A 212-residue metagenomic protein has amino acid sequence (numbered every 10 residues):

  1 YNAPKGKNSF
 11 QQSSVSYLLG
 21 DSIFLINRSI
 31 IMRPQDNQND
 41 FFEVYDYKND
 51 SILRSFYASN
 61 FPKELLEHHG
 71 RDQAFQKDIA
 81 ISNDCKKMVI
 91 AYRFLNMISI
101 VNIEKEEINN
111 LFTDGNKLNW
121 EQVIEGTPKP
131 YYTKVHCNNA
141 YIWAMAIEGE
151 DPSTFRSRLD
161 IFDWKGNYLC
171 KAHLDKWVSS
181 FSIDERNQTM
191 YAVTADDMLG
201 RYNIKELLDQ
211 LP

Functional and structural regions predicted by a protein language model:
Y1, V44-I52, V101-L111, L169 (+1 more regions): Short loop/turn segments immediately following beta-strands, especially the blade-tip and inter-blade linker loops
Y1-V15, S51-A74, E107-T127, D175-K176: Surface-exposed loop and turn segments in beta-propeller and other repeat-based domains that flank or scaffold
S14-R28, R71-K86, A91, T127-N138 (+1 more regions): Structural signature of eukaryotic scaffold interfaces centered on beta-propeller domains
I30-I31, M88, I142, M190: Hydrophobic beta-strand positions that form the internal "hydrophobic ladder" of WD40/Gbeta-like beta-propeller blades
P34-D40, A91-F94, D151-F155: Short, solvent-exposed loop/turn segments at conserved positions within beta-propeller repeat blades
D40-N49, F155-Y168: Beta-propeller blade signature
I124-F162: Loop/turn-rich, solvent-exposed surfaces of beta-rich toroidal or solenoidal domains
F181-P212: Blade-level signature of beta-propeller repeat domains, shared across WD40, Kelch, NHL, RCC1 and BNR/Asp-box propellers
